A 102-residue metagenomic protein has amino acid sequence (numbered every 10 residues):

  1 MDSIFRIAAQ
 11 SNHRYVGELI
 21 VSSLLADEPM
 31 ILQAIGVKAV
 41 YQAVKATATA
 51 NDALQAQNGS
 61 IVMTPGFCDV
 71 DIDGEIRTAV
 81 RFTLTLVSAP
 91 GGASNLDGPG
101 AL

Functional and structural regions predicted by a protein language model:
M1-M30: An N-terminal amphipathic alpha-helical segment
L25-Q42: Charged, well-structured alpha/beta interaction segments
V37-P65: Short, hydrophobic/π-rich interface segment
Q55-L102: C-terminal edge-of-domain segments
